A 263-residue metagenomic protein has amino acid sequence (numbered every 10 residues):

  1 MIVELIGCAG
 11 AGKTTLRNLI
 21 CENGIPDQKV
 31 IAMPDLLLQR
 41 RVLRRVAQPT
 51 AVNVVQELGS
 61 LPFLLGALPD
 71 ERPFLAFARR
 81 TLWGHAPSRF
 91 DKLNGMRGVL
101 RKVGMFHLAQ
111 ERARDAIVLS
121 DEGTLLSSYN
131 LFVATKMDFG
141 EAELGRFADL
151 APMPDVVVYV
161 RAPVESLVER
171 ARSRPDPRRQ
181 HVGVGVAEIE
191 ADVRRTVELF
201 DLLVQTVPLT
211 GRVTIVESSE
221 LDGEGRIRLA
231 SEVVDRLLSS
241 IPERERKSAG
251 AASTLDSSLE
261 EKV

Functional and structural regions predicted by a protein language model:
L5: Hydrophobic anchor at the beta1->P-loop junction of P-loop NTPases
C8: P-loop (Walker A) phosphate-binding loop of NTP-binding proteins
A11: ATP-binding Walker
T14: Walker A/P-loop
E22-G84: N-terminal phosphate/diphosphate-binding loop that engages ATP/GTP or pyrophosphate donors across diverse enzyme folds
F77-A148: Glycine-rich phosphate-binding loop used to anchor ATP phosphates in small-molecule kinases, encompassing both
E122-G123, L150-S173: Conserved phosphate-donor/acceptor-positioning beta-strand/loop module used by diverse small-molecule
R172-V263: NTP-dependent small-molecule kinase module
